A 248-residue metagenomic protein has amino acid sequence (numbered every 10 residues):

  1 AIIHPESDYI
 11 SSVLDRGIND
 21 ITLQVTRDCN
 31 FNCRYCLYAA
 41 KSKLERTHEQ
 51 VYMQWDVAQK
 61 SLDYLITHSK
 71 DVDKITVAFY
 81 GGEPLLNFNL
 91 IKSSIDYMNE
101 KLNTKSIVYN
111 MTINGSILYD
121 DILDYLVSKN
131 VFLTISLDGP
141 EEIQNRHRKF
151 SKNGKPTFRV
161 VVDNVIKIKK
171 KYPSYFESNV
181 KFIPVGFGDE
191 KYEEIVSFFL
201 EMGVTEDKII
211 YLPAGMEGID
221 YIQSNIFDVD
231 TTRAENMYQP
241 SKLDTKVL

Functional and structural regions predicted by a protein language model:
A1-S7: A short, conserved structural fragment
S7-D124, K129: Conserved alpha-helical substructure of the radical SAM core
D20-T26, L37-Y38, T112, L137-D138 (+3 more regions): Long, contiguous hydrophobic alpha-helical segments, chiefly transmembrane helices and signal peptides
Q24, T76-Y80, N110-N114, T134-D138 (+2 more regions): A cross-family glycoside hydrolase active-site/sugar-binding cleft signature
S42-L44, P84-L86, G115-D120, F132-G154 (+1 more regions): Conserved radical SAM core fold
M53-V57, S136, N153, T157-V160: Short acidic-hydrophobic sequence patches enriched in Asp/Glu that either
V127-L133, V204-E206: Glycine-enriched alpha-helix->loop->beta-strand junction motifs that scaffold or abut catalytic
E142, R146-V162, I166-L248: Radical SAM enzyme [4Fe-4S]-AdoMet core and its adjacent flexible, acidic and glycine-rich loops/tails across
